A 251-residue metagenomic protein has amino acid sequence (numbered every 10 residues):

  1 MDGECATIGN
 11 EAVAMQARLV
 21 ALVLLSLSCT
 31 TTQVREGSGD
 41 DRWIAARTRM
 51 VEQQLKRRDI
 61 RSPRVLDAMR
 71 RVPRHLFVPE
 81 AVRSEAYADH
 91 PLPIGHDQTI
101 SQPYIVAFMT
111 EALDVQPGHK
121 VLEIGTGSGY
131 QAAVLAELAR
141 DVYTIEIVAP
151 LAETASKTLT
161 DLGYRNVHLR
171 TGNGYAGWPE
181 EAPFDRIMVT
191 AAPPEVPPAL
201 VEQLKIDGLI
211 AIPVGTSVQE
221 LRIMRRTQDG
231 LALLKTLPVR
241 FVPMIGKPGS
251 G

Functional and structural regions predicted by a protein language model:
C5-V20: Bacterial N-terminal signal peptides that target proteins for export
A6, C29-T31, Y143: Intrinsically disordered/low-complexity terminal segments and short unstructured peptides
I8, A12, S26-S28, A133: Alpha-helical transmembrane segments and their juxtamembrane interfaces
V13-M15, P79, P93, P103 (+4 more regions): Proline-rich low-complexity regions
R18-S28: Bacterial N-terminal signal peptides
C29-L122, A133, L138, E153 (+4 more regions): Class I SAM-dependent transferase core
D114-L231: Conserved nucleotide-cofactor-binding alpha/beta core module
